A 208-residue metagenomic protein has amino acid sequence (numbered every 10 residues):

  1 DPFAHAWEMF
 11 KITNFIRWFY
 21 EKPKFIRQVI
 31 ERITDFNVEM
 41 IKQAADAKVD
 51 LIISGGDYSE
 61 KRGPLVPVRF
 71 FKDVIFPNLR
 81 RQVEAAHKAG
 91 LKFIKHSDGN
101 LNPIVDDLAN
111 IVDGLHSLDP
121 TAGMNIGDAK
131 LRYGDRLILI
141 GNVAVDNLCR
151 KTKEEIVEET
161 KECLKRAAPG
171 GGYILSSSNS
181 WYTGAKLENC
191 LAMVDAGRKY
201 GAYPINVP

Functional and structural regions predicted by a protein language model:
D1-P208: Active-site loop segments of alpha/beta catalytic cores
